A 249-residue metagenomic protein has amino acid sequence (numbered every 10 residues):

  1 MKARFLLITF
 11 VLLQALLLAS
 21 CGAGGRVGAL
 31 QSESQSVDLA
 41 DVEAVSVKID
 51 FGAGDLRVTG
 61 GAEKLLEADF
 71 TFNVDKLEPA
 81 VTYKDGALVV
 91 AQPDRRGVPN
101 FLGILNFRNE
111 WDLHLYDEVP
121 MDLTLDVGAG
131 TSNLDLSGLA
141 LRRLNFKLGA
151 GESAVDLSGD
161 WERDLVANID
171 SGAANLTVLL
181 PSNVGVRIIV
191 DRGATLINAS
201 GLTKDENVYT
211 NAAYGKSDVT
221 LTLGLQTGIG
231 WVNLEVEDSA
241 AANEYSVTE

Functional and structural regions predicted by a protein language model:
M1-I8: Bacterial N-terminal signal peptides that target proteins for export
I8-L16: Hydrophobic helical h-region of N-terminal Sec-dependent signal peptides in bacterial secretory/periplasmic proteins
L18-S20: C-terminal motif of bacterial Sec signal peptides marking the signal peptidase cleavage site
G22-G24: Bacterial signal peptide processing site
Q31-A40, A68-F72, L77-T82, A87-I104 (+2 more regions): Short, surface-exposed interaction patches in beta-rich subdomains that mediate adhesion/assembly near membranes
D41-L65: Post-signal-peptide N-terminal segment of Sec-exported extracytoplasmic proteins
D94-L113, T124-D126: A cross-kingdom signal targeting lumenal/periplasmic-facing segments of multi-pass membrane and secretory-pathway
Y116-P120, D126-A129, L136-R143, K147-A150 (+2 more regions): Extended beta-solenoid/beta-helix repeat architectures
